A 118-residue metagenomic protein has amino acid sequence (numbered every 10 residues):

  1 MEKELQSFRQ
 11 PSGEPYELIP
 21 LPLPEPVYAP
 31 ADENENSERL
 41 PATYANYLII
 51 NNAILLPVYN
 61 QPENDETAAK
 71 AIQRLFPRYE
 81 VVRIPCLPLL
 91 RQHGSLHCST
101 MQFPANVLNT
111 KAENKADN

Functional and structural regions predicted by a protein language model:
M1-N118: Histidine/cysteine-enriched polar flanking segments
